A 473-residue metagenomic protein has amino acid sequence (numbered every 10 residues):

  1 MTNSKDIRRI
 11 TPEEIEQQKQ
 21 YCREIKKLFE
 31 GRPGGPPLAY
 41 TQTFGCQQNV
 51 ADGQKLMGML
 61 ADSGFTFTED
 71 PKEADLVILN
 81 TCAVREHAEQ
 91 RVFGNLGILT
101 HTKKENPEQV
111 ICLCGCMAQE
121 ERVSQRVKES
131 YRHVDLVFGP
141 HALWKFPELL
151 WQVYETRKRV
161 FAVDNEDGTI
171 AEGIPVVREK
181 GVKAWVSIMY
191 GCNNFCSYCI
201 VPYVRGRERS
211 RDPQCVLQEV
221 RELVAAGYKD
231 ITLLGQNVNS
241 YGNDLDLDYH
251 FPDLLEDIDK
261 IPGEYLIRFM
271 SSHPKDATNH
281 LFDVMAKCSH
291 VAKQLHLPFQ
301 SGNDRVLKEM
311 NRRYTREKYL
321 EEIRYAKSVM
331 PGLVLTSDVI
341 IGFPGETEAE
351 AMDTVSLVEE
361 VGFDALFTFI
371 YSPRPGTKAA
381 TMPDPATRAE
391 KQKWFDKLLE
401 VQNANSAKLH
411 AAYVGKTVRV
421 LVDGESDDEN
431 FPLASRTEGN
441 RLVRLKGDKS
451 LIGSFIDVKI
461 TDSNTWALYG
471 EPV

Functional and structural regions predicted by a protein language model:
M1-Y241, E317-S328, M352, S356-E360 (+2 more regions): Proteins enriched for Cys/Gly/acidic motifs involved in redox and nucleic-acid/cofactor modification
T2-K5, T381-V473: Terminal RNA-binding accessory module
Q42-F44, C114, V201, L234-Q236 (+7 more regions): Generic beta-strand/beta-sheet core signal
C46, G242-G263, M310-R313, P373-A404: Radical SAM enzyme [4Fe-4S]-AdoMet core and its adjacent flexible, acidic and glycine-rich loops/tails across
I111-L113, E120-R122, A225-A351, E359: Conserved SAM/AdoMet-binding glycine-rich loop
V176-R178, D283-K287, F299, H410-A412 (+2 more regions): Replace "in large, NTP-powered and nucleic-acid-processing enzymes" with "in large, NTP-powered factors and other
E179-V182, C192-N194, V291, S301 (+5 more regions): Short flexible coil/turn linkers enriched for glycine and charged/polar residues that connect secondary-structure
C196, V216, L233, F269 (+7 more regions): Conserved, mostly hydrophobic/aromatic
